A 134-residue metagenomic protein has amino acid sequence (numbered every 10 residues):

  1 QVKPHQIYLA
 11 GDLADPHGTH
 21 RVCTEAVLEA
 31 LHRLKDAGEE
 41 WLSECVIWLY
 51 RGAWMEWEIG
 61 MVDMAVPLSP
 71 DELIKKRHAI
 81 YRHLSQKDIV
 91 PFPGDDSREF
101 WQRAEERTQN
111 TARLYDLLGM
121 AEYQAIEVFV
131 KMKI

Functional and structural regions predicted by a protein language model:
Q1-I134: Metal-dependent de-N-acetylase/amidase catalytic core
